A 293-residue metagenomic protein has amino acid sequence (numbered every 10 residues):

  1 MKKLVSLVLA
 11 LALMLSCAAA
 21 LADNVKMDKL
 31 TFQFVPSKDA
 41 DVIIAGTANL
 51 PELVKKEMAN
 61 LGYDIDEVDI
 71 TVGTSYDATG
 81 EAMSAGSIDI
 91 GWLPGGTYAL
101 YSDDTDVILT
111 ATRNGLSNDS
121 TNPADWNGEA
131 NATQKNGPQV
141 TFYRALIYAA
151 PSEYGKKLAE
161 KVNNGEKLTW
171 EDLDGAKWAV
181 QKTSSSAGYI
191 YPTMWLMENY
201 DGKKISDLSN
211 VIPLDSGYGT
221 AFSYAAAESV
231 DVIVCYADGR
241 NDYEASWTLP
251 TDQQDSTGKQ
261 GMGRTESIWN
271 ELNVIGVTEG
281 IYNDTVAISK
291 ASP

Functional and structural regions predicted by a protein language model:
M27-F32, D39-E67, M194: Short, polar/charged alpha-helical segment
D28, L100-N136, K203, Y243-I275: Ligand-binding "clamshell"
T31-T47, L168-Y189: Short loop->beta-strand "edge-of-pocket" segments that line small-molecule binding or catalytic clefts across diverse
F34-P36, V72-D77, G86-A99, D103-T105 (+5 more regions): Beta->alpha turn/N-cap motifs
V35-P36, R144-E160, G276-P293: A bilobed periplasmic-binding-protein/Venus flytrap-type ligand-binding module shared by bacterial periplasmic
Y63-E81, P94-G96, K203-S223: Short helix-initiation/N-cap motifs at beta->coil->alpha
R113-S185: A conserved helix-loop-strand patch within extracytoplasmic ligand-binding domains of the periplasmic binding
D174-P293: Pocket-lining segment of extracytoplasmic ligand-binding domains
